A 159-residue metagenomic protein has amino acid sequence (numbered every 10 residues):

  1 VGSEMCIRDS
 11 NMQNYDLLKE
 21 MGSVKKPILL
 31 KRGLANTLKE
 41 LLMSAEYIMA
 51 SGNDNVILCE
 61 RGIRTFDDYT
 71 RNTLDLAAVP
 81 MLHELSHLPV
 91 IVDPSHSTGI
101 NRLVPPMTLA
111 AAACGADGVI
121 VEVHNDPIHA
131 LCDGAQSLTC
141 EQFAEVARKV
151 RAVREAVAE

Functional and structural regions predicted by a protein language model:
V1-I7: Short, small-residue-biased leader/transition segments that mark boundaries at the very start of proteins
R8-A77: Conserved anion-binding
R8-Q13, A113-Q136: Glycine-rich phosphate-binding active-site loops on the catalytic face of alpha/beta enzymes
L30, L82, D93, V121: Conserved, mostly hydrophobic/aromatic
G33-A35, R61-T65, P89, S95-G99 (+1 more regions): Active-site beta-loop-alpha junctions enriched in small/polar residues
K39-S44, G99-A116, N125: Catalytic cores of alpha/beta
R71-A77, R102-L109, Q136-C140: Charged helix-capping and loop-helix junction motifs
D126-A158: C-terminal helical cap(s) of enzyme catalytic domains, especially alpha/beta-barrels
